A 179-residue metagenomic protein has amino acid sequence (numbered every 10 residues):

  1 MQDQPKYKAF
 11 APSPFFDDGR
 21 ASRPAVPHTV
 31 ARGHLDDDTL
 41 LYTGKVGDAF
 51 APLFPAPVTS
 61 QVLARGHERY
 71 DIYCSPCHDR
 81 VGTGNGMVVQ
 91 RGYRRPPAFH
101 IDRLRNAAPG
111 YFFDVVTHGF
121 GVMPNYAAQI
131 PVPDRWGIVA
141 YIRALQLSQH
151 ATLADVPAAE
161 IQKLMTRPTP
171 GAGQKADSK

Functional and structural regions predicted by a protein language model:
Q2-Q61, I130-Y141, L164-M165, G171: Periplasmic c-type cytochrome electron-transfer domains
P5, V81, F120, Q146-Q149: A general structural signal marking secondary-structure boundaries and capping sites
F10, T39, S75, G121 (+1 more regions): A generic secondary-structure boundary signal that marks alpha-helix termini
G19, G84, G92-R95, I130 (+1 more regions): Residue-level signal for alpha-helical context at structural boundaries
S60-T83, P96, Y111-F112, T117-H118 (+1 more regions): Sequence/structural segment immediately N-terminal to covalent heme-attachment motifs in c-type and related
D71, R103-P109, P124-K179: Flexible coil segments in periplasmic/lumen-exposed cytochrome c-class electron-transfer proteins
D79-R105: Histidine/lysine/aspartate-rich catalytic loop segments that bind and position anionic ligands
A98, V122-N125: Conserved beta-strand positions that form and line the central face of beta-propeller blades
